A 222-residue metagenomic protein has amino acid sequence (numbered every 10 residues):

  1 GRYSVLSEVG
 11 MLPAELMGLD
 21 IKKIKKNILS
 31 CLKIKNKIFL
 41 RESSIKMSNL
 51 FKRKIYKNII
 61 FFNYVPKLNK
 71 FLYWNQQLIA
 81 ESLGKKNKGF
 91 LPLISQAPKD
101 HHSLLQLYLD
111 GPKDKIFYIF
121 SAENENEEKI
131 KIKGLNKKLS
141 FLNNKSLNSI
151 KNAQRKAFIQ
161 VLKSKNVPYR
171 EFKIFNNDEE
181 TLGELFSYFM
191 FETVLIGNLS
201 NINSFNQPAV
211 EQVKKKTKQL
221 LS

Functional and structural regions predicted by a protein language model:
G1-K23, L29, S149, A153 (+1 more regions): Short alpha-helices
G1-Y118, N126, A209-S222: Active-site phosphate/pyrophosphate-binding segments
I34-E42, F120-K129, E180-F191: Short flexible/disordered coil segments
N49, R53, I132, N136 (+2 more regions): Membrane-targeting and insertion segments and their boundary/processing signals
K57-F62, G89-F90, K138-N144, E171-F175 (+1 more regions): Glycine- and acidic
A80-G84, L109-P112, A122, I159-K163 (+5 more regions): Hydrophobic alpha-helix feature that most strongly marks membrane-spanning transmembrane helices and their immediate
L93-D178: Helicase-primase coupling helices
